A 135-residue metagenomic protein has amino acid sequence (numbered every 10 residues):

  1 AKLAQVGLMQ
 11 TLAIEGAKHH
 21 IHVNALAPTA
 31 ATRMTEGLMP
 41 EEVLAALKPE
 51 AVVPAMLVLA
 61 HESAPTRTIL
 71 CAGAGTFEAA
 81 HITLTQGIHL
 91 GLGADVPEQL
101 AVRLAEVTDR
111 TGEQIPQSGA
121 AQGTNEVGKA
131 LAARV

Functional and structural regions predicted by a protein language model:
A1, L8, E41-L44, K48: The catalytic Tyr-centered alpha-helix of NAD(P)H-dependent dehydrogenases
A1-L3, M34, V107-T108: Short intrinsically disordered, low-complexity coil segments enriched in acidic
L3-G7, T11-I21, E62-A64: Active-site-adjacent segment of SDR/Rossmann-fold oxidoreductases
M9-A13, T35, M56-L57: Generic hydrophobic alpha-helical scaffold/packing signal
G16, I21-E41, E78-H81: Flexible, glycine-rich beta-alpha linker
A25, V43-R134: C-terminal helical subdomain
